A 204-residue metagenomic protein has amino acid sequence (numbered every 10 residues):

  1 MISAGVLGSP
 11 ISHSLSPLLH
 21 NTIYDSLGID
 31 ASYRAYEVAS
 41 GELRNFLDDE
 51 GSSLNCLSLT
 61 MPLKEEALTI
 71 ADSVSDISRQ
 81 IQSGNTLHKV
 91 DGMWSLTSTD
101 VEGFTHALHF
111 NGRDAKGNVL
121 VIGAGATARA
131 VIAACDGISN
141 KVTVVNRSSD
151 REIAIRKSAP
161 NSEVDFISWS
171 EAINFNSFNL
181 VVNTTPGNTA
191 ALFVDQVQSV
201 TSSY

Functional and structural regions predicted by a protein language model:
M1, A115-N118, S202: Phosphate-coordination loops involved in phosphoryl transfer and adenosine-cofactor binding
I2-N111: Phosphate/diphosphate ligand-binding glycine-rich loop within oxidoreductases
S3, S32, N118, N140-K141: Residues at the starts of beta-strands that form the adenosine-phosphate
G8, S98, L108, G112-D136 (+1 more regions): Glycine-rich adenosine-cofactor-binding loop
L57, V119, V181-V182: Receiver (REC) domain switch-region micro-motif
L59-E66, A126-T127, P186-T189: Short glycine-rich anion-binding loops that position phosphate/pyrophosphate groups of nucleotides and phosphorylated
S139-A159: NAD(P)-binding Rossmann-fold cofactor-contacting core
P160-Y204: Rossmann-like adenosine-cofactor binding region
